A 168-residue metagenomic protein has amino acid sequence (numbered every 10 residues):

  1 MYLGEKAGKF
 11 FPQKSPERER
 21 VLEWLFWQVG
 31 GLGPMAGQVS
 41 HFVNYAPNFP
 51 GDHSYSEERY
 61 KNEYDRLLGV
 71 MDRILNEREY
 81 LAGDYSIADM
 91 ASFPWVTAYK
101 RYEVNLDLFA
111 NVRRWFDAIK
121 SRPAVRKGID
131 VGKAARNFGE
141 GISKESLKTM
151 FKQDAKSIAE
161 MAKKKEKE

Functional and structural regions predicted by a protein language model:
M1-E58, N62, D72, I158-E168: GST-like domain detector, emphasizing the conserved glutathione-binding G-site in the N-terminal thioredoxin-like
K6-F10, W24, E77-R78, T97-E103: Alpha-helix C-capping/helix-to-loop hinge sites
K9, R73-D84, P123-G128: Surface-exposed helix-capping loop/turn segments at secondary-structure junctions
G31, M35-S40, Y80-L108, R113-I119: GST superfamily/GST-like fold recognition
Y60-L67, W115: Alpha-helical packing segments of well-folded alpha/beta enzyme cores
M71, D89, I119-V125: Residue-level signal for nonpolar/aromatic packing positions in well-ordered secondary structure
G132-E168: Acidic/histidine-enriched, glycine/proline-rich intrinsically disordered or flexible terminal extensions
